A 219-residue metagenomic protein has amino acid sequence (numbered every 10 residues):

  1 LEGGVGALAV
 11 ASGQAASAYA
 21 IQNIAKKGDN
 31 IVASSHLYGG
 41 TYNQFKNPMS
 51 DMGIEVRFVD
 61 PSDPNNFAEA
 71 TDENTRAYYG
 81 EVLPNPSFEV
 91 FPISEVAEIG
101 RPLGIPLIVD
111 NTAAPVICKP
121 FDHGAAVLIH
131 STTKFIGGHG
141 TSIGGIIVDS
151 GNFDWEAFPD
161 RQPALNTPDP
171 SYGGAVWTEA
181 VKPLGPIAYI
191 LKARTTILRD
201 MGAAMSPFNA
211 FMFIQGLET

Functional and structural regions predicted by a protein language model:
L1-E2: Glycine-rich phosphate-binding segment of PLP-dependent enzymes
G6-T219: Conserved PLP-enzyme active-site core in the AAT-like
